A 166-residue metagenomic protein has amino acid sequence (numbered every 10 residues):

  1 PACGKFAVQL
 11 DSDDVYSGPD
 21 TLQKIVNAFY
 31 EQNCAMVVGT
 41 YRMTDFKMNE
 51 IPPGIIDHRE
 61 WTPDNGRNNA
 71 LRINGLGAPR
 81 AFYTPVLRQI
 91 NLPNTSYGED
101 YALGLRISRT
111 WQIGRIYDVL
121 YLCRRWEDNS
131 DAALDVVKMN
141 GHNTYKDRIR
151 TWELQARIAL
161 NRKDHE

Functional and structural regions predicted by a protein language model:
C3-G4, G75-N91: Conserved nucleotide-sugar donor-binding and metal-coordinating catalytic region shared by glycosyltransferases
A7: Short aromatic/hydrophobic "clamp" motif used to bind/position activated sugar donors
D11-V15, T40: The conserved acidic donor/metal-binding loop of glycosyltransferases
D20-P53: Conserved donor NDP-sugar-binding/catalytic core segment of glycosyltransferases
T40, G114-L120, R124-R125: Catalytic beta-strand/loop signature of glycosyltransferases that borders the donor
T40, I51-I73: Short, flexible, basic/aromatic active-site loop/helix in glycosyltransferases
D64-N69, C123-W126, A132-H165: Catalytic core of nucleotide-sugar-dependent glycosyltransferases
S96-L103: Acidic donor-binding loop at a coil-to-helix junction in glycosyltransferase catalytic cores that engages
